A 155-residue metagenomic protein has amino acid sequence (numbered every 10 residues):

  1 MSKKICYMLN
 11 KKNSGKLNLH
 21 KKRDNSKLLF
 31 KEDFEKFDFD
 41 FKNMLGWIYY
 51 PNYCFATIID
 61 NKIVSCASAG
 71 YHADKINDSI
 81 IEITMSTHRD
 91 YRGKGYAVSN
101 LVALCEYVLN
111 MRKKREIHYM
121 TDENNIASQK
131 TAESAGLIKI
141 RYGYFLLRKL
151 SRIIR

Functional and structural regions predicted by a protein language model:
M1-K31: Acyl-donor-binding surface of acyltransferase catalytic domains
M1-L9, I138-R152: Conserved catalytic-core motifs of GNAT/GCN5-like acyltransferases
F30-F39: Conserved GNAT-fold acetyl-CoA-binding loop/helix
L45-C54, I58-I59, V64-I80, T84-H88: A conserved beta-strand-loop-helix scaffold within acyl/acetyltransferase catalytic domains
S79, N110-M120: Conserved GNAT acetyl-CoA-binding A-motif
M85, A97, R112, I138-L146: C-terminal, beta-strand-rich globular interaction domains
Y91, G95-A103: Conserved acetyl-CoA pyrophosphate-binding loop and the N-cap/start of the following alpha-helix in GNAT-like
V98, E123-R141: Conserved active-site alpha-helix within GNAT-family acetyltransferase domains
